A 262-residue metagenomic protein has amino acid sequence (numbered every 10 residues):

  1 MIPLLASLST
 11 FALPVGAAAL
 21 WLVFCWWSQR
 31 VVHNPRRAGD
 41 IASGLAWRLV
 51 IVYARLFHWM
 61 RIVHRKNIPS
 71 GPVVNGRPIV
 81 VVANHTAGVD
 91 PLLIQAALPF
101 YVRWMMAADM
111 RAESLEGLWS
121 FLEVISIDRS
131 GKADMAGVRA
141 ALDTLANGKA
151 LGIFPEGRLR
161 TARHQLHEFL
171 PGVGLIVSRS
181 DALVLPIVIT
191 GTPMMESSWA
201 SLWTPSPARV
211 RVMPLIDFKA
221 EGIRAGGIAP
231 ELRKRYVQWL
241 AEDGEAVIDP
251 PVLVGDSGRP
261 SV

Functional and structural regions predicted by a protein language model:
M1-R61: N-terminal membrane-anchoring alpha-helices
P3-L5, P14, F24-C25, A136-V262: Non-catalytic C-terminal accessory region of glycerolipid acyltransferases and related lyso-lipid remodeling enzymes
V32-D40, G44, V73-G131: Catalytic core of membrane glycerolipid acyltransferases/transacylases, capturing the structured, soluble-facing
D40-W59, E113-E123, E196, A200-P205: Alpha-helical membrane-targeting segments
I51, L92, G174-L175: Active-site phosphate/pyrophosphate- and oxyanion-stabilizing loops and adjacent acidic/basic residues in soluble
I51-P78: A short, well-structured juxtamembrane/interface segment
I62, W104, V124-S126, V184-P186 (+1 more regions): Conserved beta-strand scaffold positions in the cores of enzyme catalytic domains, especially in NTP/NDP-utilizing
I62-R65, A112, M135-V138: Structural motif corresponding to alpha-helix initiation and N-cap regions
